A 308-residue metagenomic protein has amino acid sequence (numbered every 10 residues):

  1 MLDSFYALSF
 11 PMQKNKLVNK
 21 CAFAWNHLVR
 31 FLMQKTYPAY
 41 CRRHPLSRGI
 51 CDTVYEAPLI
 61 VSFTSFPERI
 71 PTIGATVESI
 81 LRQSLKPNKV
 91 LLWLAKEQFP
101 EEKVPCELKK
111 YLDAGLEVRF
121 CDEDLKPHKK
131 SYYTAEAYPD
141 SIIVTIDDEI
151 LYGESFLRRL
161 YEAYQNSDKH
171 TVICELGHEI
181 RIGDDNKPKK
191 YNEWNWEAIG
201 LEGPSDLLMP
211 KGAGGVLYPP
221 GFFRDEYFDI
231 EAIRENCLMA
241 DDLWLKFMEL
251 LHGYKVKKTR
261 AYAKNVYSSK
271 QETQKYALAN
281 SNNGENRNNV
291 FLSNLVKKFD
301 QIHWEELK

Functional and structural regions predicted by a protein language model:
L2-Y40, E56, D225, A232-K308: C-terminal catalytic/acceptor-binding lobe
A57-S62, K89, W244: Cell-envelope/extracellular polymer assembly enzymes that use nucleotide-activated donors
I60-E68, Q83: A conserved hydrophobic helix/loop-capping motif in glycosyltransferases and polysaccharide synthases
T76-N88, K96, K110: Short, acidic, metal-binding catalytic loop of nucleotide-sugar glycosyltransferases
N88-K89, I142, K255: Residues at the starts of beta-strands that form the adenosine-phosphate
W93-S141: Active-site-proximal specificity loops/subdomain of glycosyltransferases
T134-A135, G153-I230: Conserved catalytic core of nucleotide-sugar-dependent glycosyltransferases
D140-L151: Short beta-strand-to-loop acidic/aromatic patch adjacent to the donor-nucleotide binding site
